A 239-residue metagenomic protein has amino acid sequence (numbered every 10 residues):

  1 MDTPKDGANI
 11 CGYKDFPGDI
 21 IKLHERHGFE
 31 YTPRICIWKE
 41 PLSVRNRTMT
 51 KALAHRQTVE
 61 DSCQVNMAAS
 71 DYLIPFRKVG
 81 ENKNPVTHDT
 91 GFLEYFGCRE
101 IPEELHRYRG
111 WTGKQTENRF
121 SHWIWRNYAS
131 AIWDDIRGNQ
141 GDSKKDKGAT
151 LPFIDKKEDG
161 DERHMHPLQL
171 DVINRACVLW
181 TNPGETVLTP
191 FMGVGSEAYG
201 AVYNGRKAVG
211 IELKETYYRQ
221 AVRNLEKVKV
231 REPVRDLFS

Functional and structural regions predicted by a protein language model:
M1-R219: Core catalytic lobe of class I
V222-S239: S-adenosyl-L-methionine
